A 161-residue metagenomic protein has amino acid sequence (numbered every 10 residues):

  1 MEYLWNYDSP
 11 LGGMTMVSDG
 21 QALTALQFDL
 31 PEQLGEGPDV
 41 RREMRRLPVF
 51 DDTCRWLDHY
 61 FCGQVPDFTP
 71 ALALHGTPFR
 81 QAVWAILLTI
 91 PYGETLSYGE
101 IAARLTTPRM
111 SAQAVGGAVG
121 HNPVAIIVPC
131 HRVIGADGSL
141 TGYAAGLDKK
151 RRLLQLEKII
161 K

Functional and structural regions predicted by a protein language model:
M1-R109, L156-K161: Basic nucleic-acid-binding alpha-helical/helix-turn surface characteristic of O6-alkylguanine DNA
S111-V115: Helix-turn-helix DNA-binding helix
A118: Short helix- or helix-capping micro-motifs that position conserved polar/aromatic residues at function-defining sites
N122: Phosphate-backbone recognition surface of nucleic-acid-processing proteins
I127: Major-groove DNA-recognition helix of helix-turn-helix-type DNA-binding domains
C130: Short cysteine clusters
A136-K161: …primarily DNA-binding HTH/wHTH and HhH modules…
